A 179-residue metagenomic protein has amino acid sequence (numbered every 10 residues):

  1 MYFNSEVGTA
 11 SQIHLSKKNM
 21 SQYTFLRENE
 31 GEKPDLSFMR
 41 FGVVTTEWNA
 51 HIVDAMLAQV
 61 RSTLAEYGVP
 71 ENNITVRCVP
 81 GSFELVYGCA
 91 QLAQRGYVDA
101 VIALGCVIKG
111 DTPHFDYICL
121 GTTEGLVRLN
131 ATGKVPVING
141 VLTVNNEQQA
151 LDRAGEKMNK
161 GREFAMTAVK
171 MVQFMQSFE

Functional and structural regions predicted by a protein language model:
Y2-N19: Short, Lys/Arg-enriched N-terminal segments with co-localized hydrophobic residues within the first ~10-30 amino acids
N19-L36: N-terminal amphipathic/basic leader segments beginning at the initiator methionine
G31-V76, P80: Glycine-rich phosphate/diphosphate-binding loop of Rossmann-like nucleotide-binding domains
E47-W48, C106-V107, L142-N146: Short, ordered loop/turn segments at secondary-structure junctions
A50, S62-P70, A90-Y97, V127-T132 (+2 more regions): Generic secondary-structure signature for well-ordered alpha-helical cores
R77-R95, G140-L142, N146-E147: Glycine-rich oxoanion-binding loops at beta->alpha junctions
E84-G125, E179: Glycine-rich phosphate-binding loop
F115-D116, L120-E179: C-terminal binding/interaction regions
